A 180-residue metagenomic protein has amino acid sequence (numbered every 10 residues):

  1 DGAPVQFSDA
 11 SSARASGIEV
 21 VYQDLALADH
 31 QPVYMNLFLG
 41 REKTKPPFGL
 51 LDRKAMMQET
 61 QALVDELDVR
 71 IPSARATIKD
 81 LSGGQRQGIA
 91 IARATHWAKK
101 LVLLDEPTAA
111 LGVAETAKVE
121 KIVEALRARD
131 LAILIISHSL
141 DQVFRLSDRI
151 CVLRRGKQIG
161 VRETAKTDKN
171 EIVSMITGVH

Functional and structural regions predicted by a protein language model:
D1-H180: Glycine-rich phosphate-binding loops of nucleotide-dependent enzymes
